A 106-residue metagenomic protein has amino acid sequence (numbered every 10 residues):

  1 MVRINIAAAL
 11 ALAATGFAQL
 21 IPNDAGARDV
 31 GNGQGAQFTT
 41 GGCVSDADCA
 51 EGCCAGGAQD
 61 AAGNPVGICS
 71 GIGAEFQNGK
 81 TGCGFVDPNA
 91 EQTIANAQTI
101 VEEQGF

Functional and structural regions predicted by a protein language model:
M1-P22: Fungal secretory targeting signals
A11, G79, T93-A95: A ubiquitous, low-specificity "background" feature that marks scattered single residues across proteins without
Q19, F38, A61, F85-D87 (+1 more regions): Generic alpha-helical propensity signal that fires on short helical segments and nearby coil/disordered stretches
I21-G33, S70-P88: Acidic/polar low-complexity surface segments
Q37-E75, G79-K80: Secreted, short cysteine-rich peptides and small extracellular cysteine-rich domains stabilized by multiple disulfide
V86-F106: Low-complexity intrinsically disordered segments
